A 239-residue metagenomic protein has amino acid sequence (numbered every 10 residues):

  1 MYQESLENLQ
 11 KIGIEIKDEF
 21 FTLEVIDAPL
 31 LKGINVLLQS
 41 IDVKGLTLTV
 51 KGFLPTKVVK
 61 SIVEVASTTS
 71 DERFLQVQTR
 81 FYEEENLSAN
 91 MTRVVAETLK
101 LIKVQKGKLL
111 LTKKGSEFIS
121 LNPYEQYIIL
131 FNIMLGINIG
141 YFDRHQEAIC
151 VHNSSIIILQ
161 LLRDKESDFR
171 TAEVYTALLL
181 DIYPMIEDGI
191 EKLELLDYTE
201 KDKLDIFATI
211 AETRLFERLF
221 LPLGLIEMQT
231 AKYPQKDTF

Functional and structural regions predicted by a protein language model:
M1-M91: Short, amphipathic alpha-helical interface elements at domain boundaries that mediate macromolecular binding
E4-K44, N122-L179: Leucine-rich, amphipathic alpha-helical/linker segments
G45-R80, K165-D205: Short acidic, hydrophobic short linear motifs in intrinsically disordered regions
R80-L87, H145-H152, A208: Structural motif
E83-T98, Q105, L204-L223: Short amphipathic alpha-helical interaction segments
T92, K103-F142, A208, R214 (+1 more regions): Accessory beta->alpha helical hairpin/"wing" motif in late/C-terminal subdomains of nucleic-acid enzymes
M185-F239: Accessory, usually C-terminal, subdomains that scaffold auxiliary metal cofactors
